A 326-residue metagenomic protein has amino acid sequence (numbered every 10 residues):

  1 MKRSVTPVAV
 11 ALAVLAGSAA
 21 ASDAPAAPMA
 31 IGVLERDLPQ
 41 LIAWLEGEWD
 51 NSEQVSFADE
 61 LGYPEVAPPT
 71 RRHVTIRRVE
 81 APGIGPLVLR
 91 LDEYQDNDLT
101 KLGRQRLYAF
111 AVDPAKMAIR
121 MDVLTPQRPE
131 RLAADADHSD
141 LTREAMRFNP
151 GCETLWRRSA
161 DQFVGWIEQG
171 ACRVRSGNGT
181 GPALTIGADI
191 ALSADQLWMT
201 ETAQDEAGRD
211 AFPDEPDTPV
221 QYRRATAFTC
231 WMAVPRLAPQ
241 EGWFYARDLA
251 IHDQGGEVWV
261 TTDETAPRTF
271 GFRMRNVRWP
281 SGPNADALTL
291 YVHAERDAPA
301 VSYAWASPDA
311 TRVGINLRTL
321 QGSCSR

Functional and structural regions predicted by a protein language model:
M1-A9: Bacterial N-terminal signal peptides that target proteins for export
A9-G17: Bacterial N-terminal signal peptides
A16-A19, Q321: Generic low-complexity, intrinsically disordered sequence content enriched in small uncharged/hydrophobic residues
A19-A21, A26: Boundary at the C-terminal end of the N-terminal hydrophobic targeting segment
M29-A30, L34-G62, V88-R326: Calycin-type beta-barrel ligand-binding domains and close structural analogs
V66-V79: Short secondary-structure subsegments characteristic of cysteine-rich extracellular domains
R77-P82, L89: Long, well-structured alpha-helical subdomains associated with metal-dependent extracellular/ecto-lumenal hydrolases
